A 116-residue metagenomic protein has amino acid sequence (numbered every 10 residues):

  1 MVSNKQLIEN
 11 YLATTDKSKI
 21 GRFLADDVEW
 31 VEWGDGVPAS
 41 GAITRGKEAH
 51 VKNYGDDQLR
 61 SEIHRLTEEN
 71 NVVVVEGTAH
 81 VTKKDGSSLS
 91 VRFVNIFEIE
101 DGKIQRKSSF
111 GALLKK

Functional and structural regions predicted by a protein language model:
V2-D26: Short acidic-aromatic low-complexity motifs
K17-E69: A solvent-exposed, acidic/Ser-Thr-rich amphipathic alpha-helical stretch
L59-E62, E76, L89-V94, S108: Short, surface-exposed coil-to-beta transition loops
I63, K83, R106: Ligand-binding pocket scaffold of soluble enzyme catalytic domains
N70-A79: A short hydrophobic beta-strand element
A79-E100: Exposed beta-sheet edge and beta->alpha loop/turn motif
N95-K116: Short beta-strand edge/turn micro-motifs at domain boundaries
